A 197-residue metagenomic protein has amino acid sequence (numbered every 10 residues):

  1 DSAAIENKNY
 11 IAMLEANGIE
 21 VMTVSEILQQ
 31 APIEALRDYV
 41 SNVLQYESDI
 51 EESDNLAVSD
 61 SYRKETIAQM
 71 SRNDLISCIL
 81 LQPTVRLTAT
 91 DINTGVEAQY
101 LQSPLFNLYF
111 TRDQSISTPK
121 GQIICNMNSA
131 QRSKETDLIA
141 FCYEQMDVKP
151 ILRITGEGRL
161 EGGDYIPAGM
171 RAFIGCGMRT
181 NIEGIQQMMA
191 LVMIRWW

Functional and structural regions predicted by a protein language model:
D1-W197: The feature marks the mature, well-folded catalytic cores of soluble enzymes
